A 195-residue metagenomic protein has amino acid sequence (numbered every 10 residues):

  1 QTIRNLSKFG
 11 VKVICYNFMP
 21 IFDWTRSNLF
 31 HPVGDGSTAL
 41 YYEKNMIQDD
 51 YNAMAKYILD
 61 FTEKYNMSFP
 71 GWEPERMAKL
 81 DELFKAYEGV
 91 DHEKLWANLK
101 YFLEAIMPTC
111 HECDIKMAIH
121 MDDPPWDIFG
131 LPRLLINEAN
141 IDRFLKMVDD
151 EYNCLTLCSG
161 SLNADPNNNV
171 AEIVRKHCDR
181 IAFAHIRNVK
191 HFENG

Functional and structural regions predicted by a protein language model:
T2-I58: Internal, well-ordered alpha/beta segment that forms a basic, Gly-enriched binding/recognition surface
Q48-G195: Acidic/histidine-rich catalytic cores of soluble enzymes
